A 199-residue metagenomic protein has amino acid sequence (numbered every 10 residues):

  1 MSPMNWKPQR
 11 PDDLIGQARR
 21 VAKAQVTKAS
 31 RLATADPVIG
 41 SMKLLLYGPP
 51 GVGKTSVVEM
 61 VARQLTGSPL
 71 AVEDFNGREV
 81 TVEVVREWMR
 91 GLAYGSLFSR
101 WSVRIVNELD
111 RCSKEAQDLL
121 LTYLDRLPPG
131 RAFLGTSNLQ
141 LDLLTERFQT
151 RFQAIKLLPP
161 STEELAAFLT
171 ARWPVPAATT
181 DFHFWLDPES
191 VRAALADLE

Functional and structural regions predicted by a protein language model:
S2-L44, P49, R90-L97: Pre-Walker A (pre-P-loop) alpha-helix and adjacent loop at the N terminus of AAA/AAA+ ATPase modules, a conserved
T34-D74: Walker A/P-loop
A71-S102: Short glycine-rich substrate-engagement loop in P-loop NTPases that contacts/grips substrate
N76-R78, Q153-A166: Conserved AAA+ ATPase "SRH/arginine-finger" region at the nucleotide-binding site
R90-Y94, D110-L139, E146-R147: Conserved catalytic/switch belt of AAA+ P-loop NTPases
P176-D187: Short conserved motifs of the RecA-like P-loop NTPase core
W185-E199: The conserved phosphate-sensing helix
